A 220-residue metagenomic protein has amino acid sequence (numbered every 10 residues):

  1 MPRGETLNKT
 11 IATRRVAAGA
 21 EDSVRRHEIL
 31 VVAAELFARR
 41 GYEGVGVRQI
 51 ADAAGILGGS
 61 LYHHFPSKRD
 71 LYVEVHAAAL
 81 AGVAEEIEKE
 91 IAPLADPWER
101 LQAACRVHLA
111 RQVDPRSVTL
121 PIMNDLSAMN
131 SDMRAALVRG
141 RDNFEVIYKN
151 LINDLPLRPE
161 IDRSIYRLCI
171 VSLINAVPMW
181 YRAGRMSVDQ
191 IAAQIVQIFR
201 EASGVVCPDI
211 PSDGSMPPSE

Functional and structural regions predicted by a protein language model:
M1-V24, E35, C207-E220: N-terminal intrinsically disordered/low-complexity leader segments
R3-T6, I161-W180, Q190-A202: Hydrophobic alpha-helical segments that form the core of small-molecule binding pockets and/or dimer interfaces
R25-E28, V32, L36-D70, E74: Helix-turn-helix
S60, S117-I122, N130-D132, L137 (+2 more regions): Anionic, Ser/Thr-rich low-complexity intrinsically disordered regions
E74, E88-S117, R167-I170: Hydrophobic alpha-helical connector segments
A81-A84, D114, S131-L157, R163-L168 (+1 more regions): Amphipathic alpha-helical packing segments from all-alpha helical-bundle domains
Q112-D132, K149, M179, G214: Amphipathic alpha-helical segments used for helix-helix packing
L120-M123, E160, A183, I210-S212: Short, hydrophobic secondary-structure boundary micro-motifs
